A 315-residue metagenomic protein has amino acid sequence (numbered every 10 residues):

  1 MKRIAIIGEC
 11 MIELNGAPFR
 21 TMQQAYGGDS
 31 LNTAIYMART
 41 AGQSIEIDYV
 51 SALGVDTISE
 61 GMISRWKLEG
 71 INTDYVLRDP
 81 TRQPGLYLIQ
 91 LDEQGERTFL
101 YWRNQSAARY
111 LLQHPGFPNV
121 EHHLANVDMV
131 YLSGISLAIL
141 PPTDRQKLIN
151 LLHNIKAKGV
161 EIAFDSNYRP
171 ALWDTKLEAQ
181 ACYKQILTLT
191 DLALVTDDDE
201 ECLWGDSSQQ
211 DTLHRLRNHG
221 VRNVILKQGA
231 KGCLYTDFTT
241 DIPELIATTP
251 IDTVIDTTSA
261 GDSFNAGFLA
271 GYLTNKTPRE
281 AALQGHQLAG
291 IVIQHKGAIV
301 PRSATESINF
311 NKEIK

Functional and structural regions predicted by a protein language model:
M1-A17: Positively charged, low-complexity intrinsically disordered leader regions
K2, G205, Q209-K315: Conserved phosphate-binding/catalytic region of the ribokinase-like
P18-E96, N104-A108, I314: Substrate-binding N-lobe of the ribokinase-like
M37, T196, G261: Short, conserved phosphate/pyrophosphate- and ester-handling motifs at nucleotide-, phospho-/glycolipid
Q90-P142: Conserved phosphate-binding/catalytic loop of the ribokinase/pfkB sugar-kinase fold
H122-H123, Q185-I186, R217: Structural alpha-helical scaffold elements that stabilize or flank donor/cofactor-binding regions in carbohydrate
M129, I135-H214, G232: Conserved beta-alpha-beta core of the PfkB/ribokinase-like small-molecule kinase fold
